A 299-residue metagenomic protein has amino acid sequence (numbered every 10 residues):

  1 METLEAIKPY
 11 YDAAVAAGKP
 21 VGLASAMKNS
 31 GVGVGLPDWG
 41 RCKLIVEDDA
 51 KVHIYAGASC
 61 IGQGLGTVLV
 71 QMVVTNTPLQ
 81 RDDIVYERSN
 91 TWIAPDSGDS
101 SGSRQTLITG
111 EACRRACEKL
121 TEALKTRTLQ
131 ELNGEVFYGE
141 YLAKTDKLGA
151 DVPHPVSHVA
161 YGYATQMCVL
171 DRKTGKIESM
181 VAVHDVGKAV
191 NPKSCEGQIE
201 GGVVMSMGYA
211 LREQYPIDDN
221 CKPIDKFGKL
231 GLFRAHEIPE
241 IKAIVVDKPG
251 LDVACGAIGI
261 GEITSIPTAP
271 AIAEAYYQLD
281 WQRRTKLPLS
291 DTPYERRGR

Functional and structural regions predicted by a protein language model:
M1-A17, V21-A26, M72-R299: C-terminal catalytic domains of large/alpha subunits in multi-subunit enzymes
A24-A56, C60-Q63, V156-A164: Conserved beta-alpha junction segments in alpha/beta enzyme cores
G66-T67: Conserved strand-to-helix beginnings and helix N-cap segments that scaffold or border functional pockets
